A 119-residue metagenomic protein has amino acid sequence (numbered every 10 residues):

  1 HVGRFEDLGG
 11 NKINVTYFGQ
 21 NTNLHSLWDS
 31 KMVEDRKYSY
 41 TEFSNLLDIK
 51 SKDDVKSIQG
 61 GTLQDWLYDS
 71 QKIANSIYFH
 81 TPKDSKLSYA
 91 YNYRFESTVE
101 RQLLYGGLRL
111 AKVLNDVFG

Functional and structural regions predicted by a protein language model:
H1-K12: Active-site beta-strand/loop microenvironment that shapes enzyme catalytic pockets
V15-Q102: An amphipathic alpha-helical core segment
K31-E34, V113-V117: Structured segments of extracytoplasmic/periplasmic soluble domains in secreted or envelope-associated proteins
L110: Divalent metal-coordination and catalytic microenvironments
